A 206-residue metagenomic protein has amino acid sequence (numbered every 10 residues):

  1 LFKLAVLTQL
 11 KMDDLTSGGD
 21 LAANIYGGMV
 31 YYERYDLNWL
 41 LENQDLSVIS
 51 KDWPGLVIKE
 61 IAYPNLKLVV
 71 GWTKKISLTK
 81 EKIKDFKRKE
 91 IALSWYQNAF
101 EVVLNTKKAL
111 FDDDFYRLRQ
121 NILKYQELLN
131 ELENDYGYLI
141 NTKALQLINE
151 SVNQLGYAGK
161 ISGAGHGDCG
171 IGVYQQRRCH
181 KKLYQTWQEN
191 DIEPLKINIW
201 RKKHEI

Functional and structural regions predicted by a protein language model:
K3-L15, G19-A164, I171-I206: C-terminal nucleotide
